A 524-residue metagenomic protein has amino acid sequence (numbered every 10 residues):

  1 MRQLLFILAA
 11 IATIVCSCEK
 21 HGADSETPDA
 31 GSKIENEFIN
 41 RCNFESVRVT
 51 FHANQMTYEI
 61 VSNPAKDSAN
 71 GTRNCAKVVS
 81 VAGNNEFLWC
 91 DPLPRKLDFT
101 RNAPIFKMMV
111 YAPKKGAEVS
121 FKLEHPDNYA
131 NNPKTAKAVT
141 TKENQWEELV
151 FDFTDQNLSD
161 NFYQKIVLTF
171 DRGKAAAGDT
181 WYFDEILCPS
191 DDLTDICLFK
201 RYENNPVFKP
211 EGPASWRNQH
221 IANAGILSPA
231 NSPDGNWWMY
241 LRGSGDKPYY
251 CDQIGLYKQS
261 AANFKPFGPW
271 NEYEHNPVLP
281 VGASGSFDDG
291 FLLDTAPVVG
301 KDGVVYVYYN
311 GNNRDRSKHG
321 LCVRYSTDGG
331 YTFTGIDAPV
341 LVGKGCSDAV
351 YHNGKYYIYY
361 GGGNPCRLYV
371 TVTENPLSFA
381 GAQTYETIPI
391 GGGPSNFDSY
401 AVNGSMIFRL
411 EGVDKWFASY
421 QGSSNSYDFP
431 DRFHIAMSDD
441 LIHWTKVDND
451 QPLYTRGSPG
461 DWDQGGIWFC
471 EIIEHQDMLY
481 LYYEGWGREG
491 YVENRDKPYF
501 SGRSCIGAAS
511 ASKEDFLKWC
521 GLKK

Functional and structural regions predicted by a protein language model:
L4-A12: Sec-dependent N-terminal signal peptides
I14-S17: C-terminal motif of bacterial Sec signal peptides marking the signal peptidase cleavage site
E19-H21: Bacterial signal peptide processing site
E26-K33, D192-K524: Carbohydrate-active catalytic/glycan-binding domains of CAZyme proteins, especially the secreted or lumenal ectodomains
I39-I60: Short, tryptophan-glycine- and acidic/Ser/Thr-enriched carbohydrate-recognition patches
N63-L88, V207: Short carbohydrate-recognition loop motifs
S80-F162, A175-Y182, L187-P189, K258-F264 (+2 more regions): Extracellular ligand-binding interfaces
L168-A176: Short beta-strand-plus-loop segments that form exposed binding edges in beta-rich domains
